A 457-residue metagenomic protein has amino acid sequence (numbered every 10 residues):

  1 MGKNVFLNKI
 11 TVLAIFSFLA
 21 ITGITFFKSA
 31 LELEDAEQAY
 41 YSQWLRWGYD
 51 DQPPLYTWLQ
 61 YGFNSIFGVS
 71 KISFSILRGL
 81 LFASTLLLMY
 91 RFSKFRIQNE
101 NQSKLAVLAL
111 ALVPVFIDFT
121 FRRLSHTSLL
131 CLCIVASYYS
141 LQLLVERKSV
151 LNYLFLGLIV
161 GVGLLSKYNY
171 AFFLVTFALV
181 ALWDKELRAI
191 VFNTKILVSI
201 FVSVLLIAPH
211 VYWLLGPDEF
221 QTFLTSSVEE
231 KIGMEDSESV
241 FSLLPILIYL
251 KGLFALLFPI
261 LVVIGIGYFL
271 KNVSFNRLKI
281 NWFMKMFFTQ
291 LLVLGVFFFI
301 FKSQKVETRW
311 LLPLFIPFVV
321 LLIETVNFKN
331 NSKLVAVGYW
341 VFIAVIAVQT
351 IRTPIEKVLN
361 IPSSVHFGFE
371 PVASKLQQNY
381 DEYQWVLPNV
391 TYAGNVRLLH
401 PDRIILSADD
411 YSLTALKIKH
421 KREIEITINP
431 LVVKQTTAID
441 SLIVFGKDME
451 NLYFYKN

Functional and structural regions predicted by a protein language model:
A14, S103-V115, V160, L164: Short helix- or helix-capping micro-motifs that position conserved polar/aromatic residues at function-defining sites
W44, N152-Y168, S203-L205: Membrane-interface alpha helices of multi-pass inner-membrane proteins
M89-L112, C131-L132: Transmembrane-helix signature of polytopic, membrane-embedded enzymes that assemble or transfer cell-envelope glycans
I97, S137-N152: Membrane-interface transmembrane helices that cradle and orient dolichyl/undecaprenyl
F119-L129: Short acidic/glycine- and proline-prone juxtamembrane loop motifs at membrane-interface regions of multi-pass membrane
L174-K279: Transmembrane-lumen/periplasm boundary regions of multi-pass, lipid-linked membrane glycan transferases
N327-P354: Signature aromatic-anchored transmembrane alpha helix within multi-pass, membrane-resident enzymes that catalyze glycan
P362-A415, E423-I426, L431: Short periplasmic/luminal acceptor-recognition loop of GT-C membrane glycosyltransferases, typified by
